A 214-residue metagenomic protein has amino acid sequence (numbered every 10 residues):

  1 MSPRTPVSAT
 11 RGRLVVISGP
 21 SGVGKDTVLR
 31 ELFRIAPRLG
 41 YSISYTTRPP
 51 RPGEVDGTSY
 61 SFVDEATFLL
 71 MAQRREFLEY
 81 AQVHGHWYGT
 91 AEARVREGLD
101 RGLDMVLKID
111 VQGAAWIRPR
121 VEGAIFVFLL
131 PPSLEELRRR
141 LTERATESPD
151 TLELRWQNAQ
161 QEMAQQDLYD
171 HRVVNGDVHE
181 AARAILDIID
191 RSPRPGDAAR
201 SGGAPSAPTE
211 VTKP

Functional and structural regions predicted by a protein language model:
S2-R4, S8, G123, R139-E147 (+1 more regions): NTP-dependent small-molecule kinase module
T10-V15: Pre-Walker A (Motif I) flank of P-loop NTPase domains
S18-P20: P-loop (Walker A) phosphate-binding loop of NTP-binding proteins
K25: Conserved lysine of the Walker
V28-L29: Post-Walker A alpha-helix
R34-S42: Post-Walker A helix-loop "phosphate-sensing" segment adjacent to the P-loop in P-loop NTPases
S44-M105, V111-A115: ATP-dependent small-molecule kinase phosphotransfer cores that center on conserved nucleotide phosphate-binding segments
M105-D110, P119-R144: Conserved phosphate-donor/acceptor-positioning beta-strand/loop module used by diverse small-molecule
